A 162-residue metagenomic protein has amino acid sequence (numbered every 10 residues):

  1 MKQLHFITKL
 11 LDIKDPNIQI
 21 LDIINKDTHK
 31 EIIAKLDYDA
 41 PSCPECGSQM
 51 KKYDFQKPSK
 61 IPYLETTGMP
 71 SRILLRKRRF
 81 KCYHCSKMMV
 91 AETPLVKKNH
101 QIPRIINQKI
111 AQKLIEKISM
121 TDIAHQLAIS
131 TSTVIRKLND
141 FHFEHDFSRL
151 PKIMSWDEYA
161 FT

Functional and structural regions predicted by a protein language model:
M1-K87, T93: Short, conserved DNA-binding cores of transcription-related domains
K60-T162: Short, positively charged, Gly/Tyr-enriched micro-motifs that form contact patches at catalytic or ligand/partner
